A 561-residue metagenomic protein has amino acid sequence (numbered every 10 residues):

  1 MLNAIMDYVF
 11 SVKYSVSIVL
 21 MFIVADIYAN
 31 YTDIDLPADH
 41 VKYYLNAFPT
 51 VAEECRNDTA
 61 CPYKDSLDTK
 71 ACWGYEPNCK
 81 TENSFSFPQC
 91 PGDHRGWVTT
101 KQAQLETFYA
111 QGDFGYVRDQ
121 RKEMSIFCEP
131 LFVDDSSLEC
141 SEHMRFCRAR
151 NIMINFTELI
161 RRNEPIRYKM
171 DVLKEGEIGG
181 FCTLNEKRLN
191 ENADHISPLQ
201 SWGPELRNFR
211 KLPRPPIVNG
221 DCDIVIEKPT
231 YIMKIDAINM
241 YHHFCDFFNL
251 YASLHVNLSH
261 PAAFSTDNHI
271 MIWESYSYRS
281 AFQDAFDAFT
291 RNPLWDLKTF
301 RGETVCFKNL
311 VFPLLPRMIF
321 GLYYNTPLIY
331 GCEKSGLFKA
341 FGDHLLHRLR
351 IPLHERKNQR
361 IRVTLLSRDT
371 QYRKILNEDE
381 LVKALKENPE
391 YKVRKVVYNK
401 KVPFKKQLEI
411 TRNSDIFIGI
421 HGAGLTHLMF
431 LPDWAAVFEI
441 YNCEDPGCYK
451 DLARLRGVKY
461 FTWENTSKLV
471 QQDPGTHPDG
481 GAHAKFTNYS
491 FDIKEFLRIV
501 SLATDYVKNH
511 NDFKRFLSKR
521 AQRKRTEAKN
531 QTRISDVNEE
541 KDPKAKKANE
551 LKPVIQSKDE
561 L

Functional and structural regions predicted by a protein language model:
M1, V19-L20, E550: Acidic/proline-rich low-complexity IDRs
M1-Y8: N-terminal secretory signal peptides that target proteins for export/translocation
D7, V24-L561: The feature primarily captures lumenal catalytic ectodomains of type II secretory-pathway glycosyltransferases
S11-A29: Cleavable N-terminal signal peptides of Sec/SRP-targeted secreted and luminal proteins
